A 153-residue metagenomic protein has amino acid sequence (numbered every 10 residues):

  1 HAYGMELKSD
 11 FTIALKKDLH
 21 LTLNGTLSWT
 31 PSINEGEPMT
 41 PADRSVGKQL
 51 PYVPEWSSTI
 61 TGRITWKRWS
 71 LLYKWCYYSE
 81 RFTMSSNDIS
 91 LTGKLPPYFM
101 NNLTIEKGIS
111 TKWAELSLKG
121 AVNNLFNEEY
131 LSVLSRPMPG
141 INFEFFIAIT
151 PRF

Functional and structural regions predicted by a protein language model:
H1-R81: Gram-negative outer-membrane beta-barrel transporters
Y3-L7, W56-I60, F99-I105, I141-I147: Hydrophobic, lipid-facing positions within transmembrane beta-strands of outer-membrane proteins
K16, P51-V53, G62-I64, K94-P96 (+2 more regions): Sterically constrained small-residue positions within well-ordered secondary structures of folded domains
T22, K67-W69, Y73-K74, F99-N102 (+2 more regions): A general secondary-structure boundary signal
P41, F99-M100, V122: Intrinsically disordered, low-complexity peptide-like regions
A42-Q49, D88-G93, Y130-S135: Extracellular loop and loop/strand-boundary signature of outer-membrane beta-barrel proteins
Y77-S86, P96, I105-F153: C-terminal beta-signal and adjacent terminal beta-strands/loops of Gram-negative outer-membrane beta-barrel proteins
S90-N102: Outer-membrane beta-barrel transmembrane domain signature
